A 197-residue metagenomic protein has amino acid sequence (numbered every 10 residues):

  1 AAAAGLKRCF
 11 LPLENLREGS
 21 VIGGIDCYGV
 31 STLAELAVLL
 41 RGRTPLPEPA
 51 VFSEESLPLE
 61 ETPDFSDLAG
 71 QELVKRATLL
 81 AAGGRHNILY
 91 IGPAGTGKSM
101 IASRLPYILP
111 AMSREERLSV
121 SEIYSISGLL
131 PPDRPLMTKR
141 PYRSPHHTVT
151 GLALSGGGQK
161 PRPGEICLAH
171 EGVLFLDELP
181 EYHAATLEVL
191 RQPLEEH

Functional and structural regions predicted by a protein language model:
A1, T32, T78, R117 (+4 more regions): Conserved RecA-like P-loop NTPase ATPase core
A1-L89, P93-S99, H183: Peripheral, non-AAA+ core regions of ATP-driven protein-machinery
A2, R41, A69, L79-G83 (+7 more regions): Signal for well-folded cores of large energy- and translation-related assemblies
K7, H86-N87, H170-V173, E196-H197: Loop/turn-to-beta-strand initiation segments
V74, I101, R114, T186-L187: Beta-to-alpha transition at the N-cap of a short helix in the ABC ATPase nucleotide-binding domain, specifically
L79, P135-L136, R140-P141, G151-L174: Conserved alpha-helical scaffold flanking the Walker A/P-loop in AAA+ ATPase domains
G83, L89-R134: Walker A/P-loop
H146-T150, R162-E195: Conserved AAA+/SF3 P-loop NTPase catalytic/coupling segment centered on the Walker-B
